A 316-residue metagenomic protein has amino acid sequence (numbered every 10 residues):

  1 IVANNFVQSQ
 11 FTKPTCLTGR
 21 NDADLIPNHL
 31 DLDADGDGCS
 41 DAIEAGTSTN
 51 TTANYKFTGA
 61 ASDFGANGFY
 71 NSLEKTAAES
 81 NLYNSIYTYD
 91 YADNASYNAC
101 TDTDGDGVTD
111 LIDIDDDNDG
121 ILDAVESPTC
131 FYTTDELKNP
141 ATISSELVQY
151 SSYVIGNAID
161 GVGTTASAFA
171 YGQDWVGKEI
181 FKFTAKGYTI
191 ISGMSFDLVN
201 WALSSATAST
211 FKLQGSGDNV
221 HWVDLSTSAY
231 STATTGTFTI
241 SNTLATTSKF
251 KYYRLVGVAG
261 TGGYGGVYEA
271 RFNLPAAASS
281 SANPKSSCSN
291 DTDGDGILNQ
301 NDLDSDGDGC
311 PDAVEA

Functional and structural regions predicted by a protein language model:
I1-T134, A278-A316: Extracellular calcium-associated, cysteine-rich motifs in secreted modular proteins
Q8-F11, T129-K186, N200-A206, S228 (+1 more regions): Disordered, acidic Ser/Thr/Pro-rich linker "stalks" and the adjacent N-terminal cap of the next globular domain
A45, A124, D197, V256 (+1 more regions): Conserved residues at the C-terminal ends of beta-strands
T52-A66, Y70, A77, F131 (+3 more regions): Extracellular beta-sheet repeat scaffolds used for adhesion and glycan interaction
V148, V176-K178, S204-S279: Trp- and acidic/polar-enriched beta-sheet ligand-binding modules for extracellular glycan and matrix recognition
G177-K178, K186-S195, K249-F250: Extended extracellular/luminal ectodomain segments enriched in beta-structured repeat modules
S195-A202, V258: Solvent-exposed strand-to-loop "edge" motifs in beta-rich extracellular domains
